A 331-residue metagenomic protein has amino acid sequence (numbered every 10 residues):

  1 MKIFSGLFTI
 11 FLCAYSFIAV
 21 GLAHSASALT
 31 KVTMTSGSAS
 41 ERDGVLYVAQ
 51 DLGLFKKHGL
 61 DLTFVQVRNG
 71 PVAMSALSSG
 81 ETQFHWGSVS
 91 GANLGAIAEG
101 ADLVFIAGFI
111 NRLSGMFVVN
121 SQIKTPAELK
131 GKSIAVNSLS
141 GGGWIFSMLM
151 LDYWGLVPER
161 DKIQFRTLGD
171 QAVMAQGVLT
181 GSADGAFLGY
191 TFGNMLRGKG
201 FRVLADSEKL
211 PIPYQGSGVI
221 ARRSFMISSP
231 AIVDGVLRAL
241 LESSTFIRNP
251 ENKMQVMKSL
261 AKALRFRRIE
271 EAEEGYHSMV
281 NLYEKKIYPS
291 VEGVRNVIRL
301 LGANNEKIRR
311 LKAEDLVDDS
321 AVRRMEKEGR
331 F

Functional and structural regions predicted by a protein language model:
M1-G6: Positively charged n-region of N-terminal signal peptides that target proteins for export
L7-G21: Bacterial N-terminal signal peptides
A23-T30, K327: Bacterial Sec-exported substrate-binding components of ABC uptake systems
S27-T180, D184-Y190, V203-S207, I212-P213: Short, glycine-/small- and polar/acidic-enriched structural segments that line small-molecule recognition paths
Q50-D51, K56, I97, D152 (+4 more regions): Short polybasic/polar patches that bind polyanions
G91, A172-L264: Pocket-lining segment of extracytoplasmic ligand-binding domains
I227-R309: Secondary-structure end/capping motifs
I298-F331: Conserved C-terminal helix/tail region of periplasmic/extracytoplasmic solute-binding proteins
